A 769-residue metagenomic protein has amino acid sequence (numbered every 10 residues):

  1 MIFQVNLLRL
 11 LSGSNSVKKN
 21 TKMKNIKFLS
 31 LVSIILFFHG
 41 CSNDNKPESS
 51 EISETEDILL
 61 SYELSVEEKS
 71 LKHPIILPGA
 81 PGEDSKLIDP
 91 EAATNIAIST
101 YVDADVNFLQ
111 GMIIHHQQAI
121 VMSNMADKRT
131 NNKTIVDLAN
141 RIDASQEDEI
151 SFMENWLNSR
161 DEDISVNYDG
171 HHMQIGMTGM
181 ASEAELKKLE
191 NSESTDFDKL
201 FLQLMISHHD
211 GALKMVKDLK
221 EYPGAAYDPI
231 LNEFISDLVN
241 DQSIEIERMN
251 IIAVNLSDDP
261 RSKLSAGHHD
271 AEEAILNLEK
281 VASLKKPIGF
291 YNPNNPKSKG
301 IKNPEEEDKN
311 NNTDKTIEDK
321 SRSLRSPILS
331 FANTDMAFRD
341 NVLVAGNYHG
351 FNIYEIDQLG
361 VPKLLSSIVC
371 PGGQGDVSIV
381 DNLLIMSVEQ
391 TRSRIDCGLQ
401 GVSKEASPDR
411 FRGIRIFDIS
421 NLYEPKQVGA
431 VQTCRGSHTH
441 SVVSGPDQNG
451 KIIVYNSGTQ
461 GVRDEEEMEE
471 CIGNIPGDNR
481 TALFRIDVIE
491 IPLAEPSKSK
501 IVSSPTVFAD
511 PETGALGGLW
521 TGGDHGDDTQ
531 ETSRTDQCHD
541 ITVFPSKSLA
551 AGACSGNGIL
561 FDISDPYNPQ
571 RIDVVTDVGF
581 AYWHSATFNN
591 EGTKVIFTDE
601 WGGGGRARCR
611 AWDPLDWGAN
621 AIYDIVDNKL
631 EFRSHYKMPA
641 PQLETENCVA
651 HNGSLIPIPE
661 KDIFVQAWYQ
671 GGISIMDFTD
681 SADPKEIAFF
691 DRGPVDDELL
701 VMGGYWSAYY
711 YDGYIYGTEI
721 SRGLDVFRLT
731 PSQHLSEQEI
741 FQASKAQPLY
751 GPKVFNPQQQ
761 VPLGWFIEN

Functional and structural regions predicted by a protein language model:
M1-K24: N-terminal secretory signal peptides that target proteins for export/translocation
K24-L31: Sec-dependent signal peptide recognition, specifically the positively charged N-region followed immediately by
I34-I35: Residue-level signal for mature regions of secreted extracellular proteins and peptides
F38-G40: C-terminal motif of bacterial Sec signal peptides marking the signal peptidase cleavage site
S42-D44: Bacterial signal peptide processing site
P47-D258: All-alpha RGS (Regulator of G-protein Signaling) helical domain and cognate RGS-like helical scaffolds
S257-N769: Feature marking well-ordered beta-strand scaffolds used for ligand recognition
